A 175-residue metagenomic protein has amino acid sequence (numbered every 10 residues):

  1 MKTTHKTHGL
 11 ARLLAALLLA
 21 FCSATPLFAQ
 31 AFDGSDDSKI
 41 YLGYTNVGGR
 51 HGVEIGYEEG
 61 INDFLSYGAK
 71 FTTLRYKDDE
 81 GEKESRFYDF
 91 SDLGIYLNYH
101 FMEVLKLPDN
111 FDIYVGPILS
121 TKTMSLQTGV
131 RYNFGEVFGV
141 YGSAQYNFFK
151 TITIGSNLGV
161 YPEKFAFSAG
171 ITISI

Functional and structural regions predicted by a protein language model:
M1-S35, I175: Cleavable N-terminal export/targeting peptides
T25-F71, T172-S174: Short glycine/proline- and aromatic-enriched beta-strand/turn motifs that initiate or cap beta-hairpins
A29-D37, D63-F64, M102-I113, E136-F138: Short loop/turn motifs that connect adjacent beta-strands in outer-membrane beta-barrel proteins
A31-I40, A69-S91, F111, K150-Y161: Flexible, solvent-exposed loop segments that connect beta-strands
I40-L42, A69, I95-L97, I113-P117 (+3 more regions): Membrane-embedded beta-strand positions of outer-membrane beta-barrel proteins
L42-G48, F71-K77, Y99-E103, P117-T123 (+2 more regions): Transmembrane beta-strands of outer-membrane beta-barrel pores
L42-V53, F87-D89, G116-Q127, S156-K164: Solvent-exposed loop/turn segments connecting transmembrane beta-strands in outer-membrane beta-barrel proteins
L93-Y99, P162-I175: Outer-membrane beta-barrel "beta-signal"
